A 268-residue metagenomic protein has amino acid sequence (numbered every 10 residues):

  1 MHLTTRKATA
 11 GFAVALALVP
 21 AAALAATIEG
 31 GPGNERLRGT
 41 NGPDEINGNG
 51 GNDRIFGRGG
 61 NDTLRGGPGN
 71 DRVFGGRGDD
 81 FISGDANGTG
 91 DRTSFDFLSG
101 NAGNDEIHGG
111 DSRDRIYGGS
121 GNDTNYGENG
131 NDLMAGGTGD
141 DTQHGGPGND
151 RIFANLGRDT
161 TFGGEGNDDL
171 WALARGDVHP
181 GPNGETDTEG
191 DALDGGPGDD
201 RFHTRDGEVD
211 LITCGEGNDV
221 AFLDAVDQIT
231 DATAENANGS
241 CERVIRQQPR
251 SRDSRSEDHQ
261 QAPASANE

Functional and structural regions predicted by a protein language model:
H2-F12: Bacterial N-terminal signal peptides that target proteins for export
G11-P20: Bacterial N-terminal signal peptides
A21-T27: Sec/Tat signal peptide C-region and signal peptidase I cleavage site
T27-P43: Short N-terminal segments immediately surrounding and downstream of signal-peptide cleavage
G30, G39, G48, G57-G59 (+18 more regions): Glycine-centered beta-turn/loop sites at beta-strand termini
N34, P43, N52, N61 (+16 more regions): Consensus positions within tandem repeat domains that build extended binding/scaffold surfaces
R205-D253: Leucine-rich solenoid repeat scaffolds
E257-E268: Long, low-complexity, intrinsically disordered segments
